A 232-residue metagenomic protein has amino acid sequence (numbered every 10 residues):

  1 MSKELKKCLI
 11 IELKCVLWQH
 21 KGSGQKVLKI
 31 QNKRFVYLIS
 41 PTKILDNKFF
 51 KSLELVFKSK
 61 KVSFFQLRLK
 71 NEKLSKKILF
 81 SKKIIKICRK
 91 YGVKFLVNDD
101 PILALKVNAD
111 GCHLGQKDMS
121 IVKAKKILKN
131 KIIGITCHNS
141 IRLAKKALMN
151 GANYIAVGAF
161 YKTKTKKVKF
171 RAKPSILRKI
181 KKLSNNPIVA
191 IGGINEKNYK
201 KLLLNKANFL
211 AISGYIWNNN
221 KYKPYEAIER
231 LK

Functional and structural regions predicted by a protein language model:
S2-S120, I127-N153, K179, I194-K197 (+1 more regions): Conserved N-terminal beta1-alpha1 strand-loop-helix module at the mouth
F95, Y161-K162, N185: Aromatic-residue hotspot detector
Q116-K123, A156-V168, L203-I228: Glycine-rich phosphate-binding active-site loops on the catalytic face of alpha/beta enzymes
Y154, K167, L177-R178, L183-N185 (+4 more regions): Hydrophobic, well-ordered beta-alpha structural blocks that scaffold small-molecule cofactor pockets
A172-S175: Short alpha-helical segments enriched in small residues
